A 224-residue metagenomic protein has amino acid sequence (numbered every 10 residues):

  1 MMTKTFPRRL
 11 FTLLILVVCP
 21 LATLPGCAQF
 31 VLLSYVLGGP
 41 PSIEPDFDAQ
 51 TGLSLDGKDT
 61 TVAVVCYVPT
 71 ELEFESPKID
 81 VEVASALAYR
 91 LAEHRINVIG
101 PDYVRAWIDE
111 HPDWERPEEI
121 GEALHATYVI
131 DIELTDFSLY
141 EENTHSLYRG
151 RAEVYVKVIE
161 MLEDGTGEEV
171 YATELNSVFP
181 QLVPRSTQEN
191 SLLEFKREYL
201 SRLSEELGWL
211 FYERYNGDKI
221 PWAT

Functional and structural regions predicted by a protein language model:
M2-L14: Bacterial N-terminal signal peptides that target proteins for export
L13-T23: Bacterial N-terminal signal peptides
C27-D59, K157-T224: C-terminal/domain-edge helix-coil "capping" segments
K58-T61, V65-E133, E169-V170, S201-R202 (+1 more regions): N-terminal segment of the mature soluble domain
E73-F74, E142-N143, P184-T187: Short acidic, glycine/proline-rich loop/turn micro-motifs
P112-E169, L182: Surface-exposed short loop/turn segments
